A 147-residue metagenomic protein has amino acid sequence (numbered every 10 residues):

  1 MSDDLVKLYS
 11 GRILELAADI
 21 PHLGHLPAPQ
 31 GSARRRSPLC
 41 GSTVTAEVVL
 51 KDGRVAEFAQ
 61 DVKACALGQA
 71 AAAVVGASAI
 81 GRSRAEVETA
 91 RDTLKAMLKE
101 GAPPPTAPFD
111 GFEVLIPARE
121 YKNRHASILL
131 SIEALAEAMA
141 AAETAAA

Functional and structural regions predicted by a protein language model:
M1-G24, R82-A147: C-terminal binding/interaction regions
K7, G11, P38-S42, C65 (+1 more regions): Alpha-helix initiation and capping sites
L16-V62: Structured beta-strand/loop patches that form or line metal/cofactor-binding pockets in enzymes
D61-A64, G68, R124: Short, conserved glycine- and acidic-residue-centered signature motifs in active-site or ligand-binding loops
L67-A72, S127-L130: Catalytic-loop motifs flanking and including active-site residues across diverse enzymes
A71-S83: Alpha-helical support elements that line or immediately flank enzyme active sites and cofactor-binding pockets
